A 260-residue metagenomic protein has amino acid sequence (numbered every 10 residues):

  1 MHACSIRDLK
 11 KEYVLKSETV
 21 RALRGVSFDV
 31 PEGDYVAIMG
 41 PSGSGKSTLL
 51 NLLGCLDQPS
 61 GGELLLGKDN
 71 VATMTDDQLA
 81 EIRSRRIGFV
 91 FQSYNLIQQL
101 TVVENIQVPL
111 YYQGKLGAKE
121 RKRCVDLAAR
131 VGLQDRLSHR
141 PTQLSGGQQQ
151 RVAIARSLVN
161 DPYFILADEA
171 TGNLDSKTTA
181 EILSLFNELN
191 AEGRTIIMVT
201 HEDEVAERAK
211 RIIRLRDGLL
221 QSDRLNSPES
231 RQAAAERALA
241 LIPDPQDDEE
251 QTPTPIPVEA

Functional and structural regions predicted by a protein language model:
H2-A209, L215: ABC family nucleotide-binding domain
L219-Q246: Conserved beta-strand-loop-alpha-helix hinge in the C-terminal portion of ABC ATPase nucleotide-binding domains
T252-A260: Long, low-complexity, intrinsically disordered segments
